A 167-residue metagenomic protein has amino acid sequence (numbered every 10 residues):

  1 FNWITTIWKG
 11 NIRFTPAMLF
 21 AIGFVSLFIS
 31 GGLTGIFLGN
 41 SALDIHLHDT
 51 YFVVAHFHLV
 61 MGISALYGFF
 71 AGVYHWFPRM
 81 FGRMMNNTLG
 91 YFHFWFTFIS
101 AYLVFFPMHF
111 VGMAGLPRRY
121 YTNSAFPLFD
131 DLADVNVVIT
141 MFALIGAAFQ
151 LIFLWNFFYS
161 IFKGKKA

Functional and structural regions predicted by a protein language model:
F1-T5, P16-S41, Y51-F126, D131-A167: Hydrophobic cores of alpha-helical transmembrane segments in multi-pass integral membrane proteins
W8-F14: Histidine/acidic residue-rich metal-binding segments in metalloenzymes
